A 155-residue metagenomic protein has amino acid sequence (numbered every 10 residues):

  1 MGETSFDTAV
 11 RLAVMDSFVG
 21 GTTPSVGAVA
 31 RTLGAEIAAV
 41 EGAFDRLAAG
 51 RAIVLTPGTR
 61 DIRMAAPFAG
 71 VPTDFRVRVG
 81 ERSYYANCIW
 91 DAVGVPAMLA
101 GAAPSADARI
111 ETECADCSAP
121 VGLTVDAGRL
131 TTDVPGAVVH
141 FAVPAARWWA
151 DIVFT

Functional and structural regions predicted by a protein language model:
E3, D7, T22-T23, I37 (+2 more regions): Alpha-helix N-cap/helix-initiation sites
E3-D7, L55-V79, A127: Short, cationic-aromatic polyanion-contact patches
F6-V14: Short alpha-helical "packing" element that flanks the helix-turn-helix/winged-helix DNA-binding module
V10, V29, E36-T59: Basic amphipathic alpha-helical segments that dock to polyanions
M15-V19: Short, locally clustered residues in the helix-turn-helix/winged-helix DNA-binding domain
G20-L33: Short acidic, hydrophobic short linear motifs in intrinsically disordered regions
R82-T155: Mid-protein regulatory/catalytic core that forms ligand/cofactor-binding pockets and protein-protein interaction
